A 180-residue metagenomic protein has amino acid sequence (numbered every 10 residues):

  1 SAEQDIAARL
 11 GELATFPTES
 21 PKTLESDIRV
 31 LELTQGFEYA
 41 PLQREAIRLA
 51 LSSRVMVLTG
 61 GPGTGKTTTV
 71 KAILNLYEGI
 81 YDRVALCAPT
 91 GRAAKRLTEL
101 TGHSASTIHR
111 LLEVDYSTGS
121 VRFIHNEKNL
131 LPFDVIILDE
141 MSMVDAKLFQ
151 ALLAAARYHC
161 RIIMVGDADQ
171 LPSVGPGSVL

Functional and structural regions predicted by a protein language model:
S1-L180: Conserved ATP-binding/catalytic motifs of P-loop helicase motor domains
